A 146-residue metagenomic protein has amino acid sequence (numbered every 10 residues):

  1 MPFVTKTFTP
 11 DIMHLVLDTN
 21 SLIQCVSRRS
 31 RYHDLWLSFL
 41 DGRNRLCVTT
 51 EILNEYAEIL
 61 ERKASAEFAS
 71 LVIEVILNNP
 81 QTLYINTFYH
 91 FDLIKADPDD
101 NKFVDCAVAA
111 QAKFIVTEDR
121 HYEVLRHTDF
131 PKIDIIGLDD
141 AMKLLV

Functional and structural regions predicted by a protein language model:
M1-S30: Metal-dependent nucleic-acid phosphoesterase active-site entry motif
L17, S27, H33-E61: PIN/NYN-family metal-dependent endoribonuclease catalytic core
D18-T19, V48-T49, E118-D119, L138: A secondary-structure boundary/capping signal
S21-L22, I52, H121-Y122: Alpha-helix capping/helix-boundary segments
R45, Q81-L83, D134: Conserved beta-strand segments of alpha/beta enzyme cores
Q81-I115, R120, V124: Active-site neighborhoods of divalent-metal-dependent phosphate/nucleic-acid chemistry enzymes
N101, R120-V146: Acidic, PIN/NYN-like endoribonuclease modules and their adjacent C-terminal/linker elements
